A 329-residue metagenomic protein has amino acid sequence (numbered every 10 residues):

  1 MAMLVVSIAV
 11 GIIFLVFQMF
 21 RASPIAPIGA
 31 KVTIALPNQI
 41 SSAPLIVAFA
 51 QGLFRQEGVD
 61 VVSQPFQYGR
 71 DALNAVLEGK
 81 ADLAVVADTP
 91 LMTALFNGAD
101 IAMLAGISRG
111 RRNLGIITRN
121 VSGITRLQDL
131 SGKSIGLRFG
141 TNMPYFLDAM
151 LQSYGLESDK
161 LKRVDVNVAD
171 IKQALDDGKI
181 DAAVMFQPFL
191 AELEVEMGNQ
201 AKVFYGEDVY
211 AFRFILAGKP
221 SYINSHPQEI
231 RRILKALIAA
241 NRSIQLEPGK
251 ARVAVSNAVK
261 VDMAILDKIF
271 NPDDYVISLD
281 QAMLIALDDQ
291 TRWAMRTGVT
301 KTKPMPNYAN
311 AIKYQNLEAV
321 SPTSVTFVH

Functional and structural regions predicted by a protein language model:
M1-A30, V325-H329: Short, low-complexity disordered leader/linker segments with a strong preference for bacterial N-terminal type II
F14-L15, F139-K162, A236-K268, P306-A309 (+1 more regions): Ligand-binding clefts/hinges and TM-proximal coupling segments of bilobed small-molecule sensing domains
F17-E157, K162-D165, D181-Q187, A201-Y210: Short, glycine-/small- and polar/acidic-enriched structural segments that line small-molecule recognition paths
Q39, Q67-R70, V85, L137-N142 (+5 more regions): Soluble non-cytosolic domains of exported or imported proteins
A43, V47, Q51-G52, N74 (+15 more regions): Solvent-exposed, polar/charged alpha-helical surfaces in well-ordered, non-transmembrane soluble domains, broadly
T89, R163-V164, V168-N257: Pocket-lining segment of extracytoplasmic ligand-binding domains
S225-K301: Secondary-structure end/capping motifs
M295-H329: Conserved C-terminal helix/tail region of periplasmic/extracytoplasmic solute-binding proteins
